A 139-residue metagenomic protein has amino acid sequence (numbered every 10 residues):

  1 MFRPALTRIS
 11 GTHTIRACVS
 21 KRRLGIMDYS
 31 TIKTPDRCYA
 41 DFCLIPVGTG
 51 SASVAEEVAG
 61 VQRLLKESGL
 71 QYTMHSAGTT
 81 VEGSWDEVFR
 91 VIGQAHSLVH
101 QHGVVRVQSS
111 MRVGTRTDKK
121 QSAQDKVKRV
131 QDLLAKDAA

Functional and structural regions predicted by a protein language model:
M1-I9: N-terminal chloroplast transit peptides
T14, R23-I26: Short, positively charged and aromatic/hydrophobic N-terminal segments
G25-A139: Charge-rich, low-complexity N-terminal segments
